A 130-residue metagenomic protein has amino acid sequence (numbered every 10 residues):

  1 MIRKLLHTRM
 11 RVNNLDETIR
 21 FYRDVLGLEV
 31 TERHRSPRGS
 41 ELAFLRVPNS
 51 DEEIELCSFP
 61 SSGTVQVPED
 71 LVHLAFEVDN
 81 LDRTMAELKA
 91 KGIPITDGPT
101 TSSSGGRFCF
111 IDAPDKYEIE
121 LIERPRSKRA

Functional and structural regions predicted by a protein language model:
M1, R33, F44, M85-A130: Vicinal oxygen chelate
M1-D16, L71-F76, P125-A130: N-terminal beta-strand motif that seeds the catalytic metal site of vicinal oxygen chelate
I2, R9-D51: Core segments of cupin and vicinal oxygen chelate
F21, D82-E87: Short amphipathic alpha-helices within nucleic acid-binding modules
G39-E41, D70, G105: Exposed loop/turn and edge beta-strand positions of beta-sandwich/beta-sheet ligand-binding modules
N49-E53, S62-G63, L81-R83: Short, charged/polar surface micro-motifs in flexible loops or helix N-caps
S50-I54, K116-I119: Short, charged/polar, Gly/Pro-enriched secondary-structure boundary elements
